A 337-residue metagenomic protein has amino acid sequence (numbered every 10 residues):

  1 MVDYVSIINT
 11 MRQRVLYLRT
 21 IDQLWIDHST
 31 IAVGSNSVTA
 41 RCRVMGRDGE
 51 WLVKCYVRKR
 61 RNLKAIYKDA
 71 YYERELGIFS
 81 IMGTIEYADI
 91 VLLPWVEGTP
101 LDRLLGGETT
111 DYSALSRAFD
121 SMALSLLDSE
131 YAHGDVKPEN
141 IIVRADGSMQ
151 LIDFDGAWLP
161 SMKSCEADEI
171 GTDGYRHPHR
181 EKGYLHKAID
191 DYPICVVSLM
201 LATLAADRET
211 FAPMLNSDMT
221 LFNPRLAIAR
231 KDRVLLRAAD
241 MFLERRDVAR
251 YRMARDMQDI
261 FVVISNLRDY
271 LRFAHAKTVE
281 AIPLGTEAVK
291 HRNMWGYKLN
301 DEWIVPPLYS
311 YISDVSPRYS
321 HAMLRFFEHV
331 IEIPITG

Functional and structural regions predicted by a protein language model:
M1-S29: Juxta-kinase regulatory segment immediately upstream of eukaryotic protein kinase catalytic domains
S35-K68: ATP-binding glycine-rich loop module of kinase domains
A70-Y112: Conserved structural core of kinase catalytic domains
A123, L127-R144: Catalytic-loop of the protein kinase fold
D153-W158: Activation of the activation-loop gatekeeper triad in protein kinase-fold domains
C165-R180: Conserved activation segment of eukaryotic-like protein kinases, specifically the C-terminal portion of the activation
T203-T278: Helical subdomain adjoining the active site within ATP-dependent kinase catalytic cores
K277-G337: Residue-level detector of conserved, function-critical positions
